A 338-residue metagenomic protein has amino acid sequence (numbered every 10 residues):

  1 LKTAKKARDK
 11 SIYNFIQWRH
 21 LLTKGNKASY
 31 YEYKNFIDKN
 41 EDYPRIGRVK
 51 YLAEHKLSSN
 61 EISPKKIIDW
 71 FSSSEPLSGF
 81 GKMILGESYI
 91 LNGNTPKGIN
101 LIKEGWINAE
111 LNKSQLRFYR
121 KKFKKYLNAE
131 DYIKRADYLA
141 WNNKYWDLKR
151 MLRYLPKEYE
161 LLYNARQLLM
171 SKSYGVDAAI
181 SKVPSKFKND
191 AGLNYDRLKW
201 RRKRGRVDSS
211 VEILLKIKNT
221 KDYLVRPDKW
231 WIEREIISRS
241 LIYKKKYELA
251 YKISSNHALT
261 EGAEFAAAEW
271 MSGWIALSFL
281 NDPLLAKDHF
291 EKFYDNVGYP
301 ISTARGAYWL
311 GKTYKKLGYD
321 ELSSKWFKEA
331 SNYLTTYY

Functional and structural regions predicted by a protein language model:
K2-K10, L21-G25, K34-P44, K56-S59 (+12 more regions): Solenoid-like repeat scaffolds
Q17, Y33, K50-A53, K82 (+7 more regions): TPR repeat positional signature
L22, H55, E87, D137 (+5 more regions): Residue-level recognition of tetratricopeptide repeat
N26, Y30, S63-P64, T95 (+6 more regions): TPR-repeat structural position
R45-R48, S63: Mid-length scaffold segments of soluble, non-membrane domains
G79-K82, E87-L91, Y132, A140 (+1 more regions): Repeat-solenoid scaffold signature
A191-N256, E261, A268-E269: Beta-propeller domains
